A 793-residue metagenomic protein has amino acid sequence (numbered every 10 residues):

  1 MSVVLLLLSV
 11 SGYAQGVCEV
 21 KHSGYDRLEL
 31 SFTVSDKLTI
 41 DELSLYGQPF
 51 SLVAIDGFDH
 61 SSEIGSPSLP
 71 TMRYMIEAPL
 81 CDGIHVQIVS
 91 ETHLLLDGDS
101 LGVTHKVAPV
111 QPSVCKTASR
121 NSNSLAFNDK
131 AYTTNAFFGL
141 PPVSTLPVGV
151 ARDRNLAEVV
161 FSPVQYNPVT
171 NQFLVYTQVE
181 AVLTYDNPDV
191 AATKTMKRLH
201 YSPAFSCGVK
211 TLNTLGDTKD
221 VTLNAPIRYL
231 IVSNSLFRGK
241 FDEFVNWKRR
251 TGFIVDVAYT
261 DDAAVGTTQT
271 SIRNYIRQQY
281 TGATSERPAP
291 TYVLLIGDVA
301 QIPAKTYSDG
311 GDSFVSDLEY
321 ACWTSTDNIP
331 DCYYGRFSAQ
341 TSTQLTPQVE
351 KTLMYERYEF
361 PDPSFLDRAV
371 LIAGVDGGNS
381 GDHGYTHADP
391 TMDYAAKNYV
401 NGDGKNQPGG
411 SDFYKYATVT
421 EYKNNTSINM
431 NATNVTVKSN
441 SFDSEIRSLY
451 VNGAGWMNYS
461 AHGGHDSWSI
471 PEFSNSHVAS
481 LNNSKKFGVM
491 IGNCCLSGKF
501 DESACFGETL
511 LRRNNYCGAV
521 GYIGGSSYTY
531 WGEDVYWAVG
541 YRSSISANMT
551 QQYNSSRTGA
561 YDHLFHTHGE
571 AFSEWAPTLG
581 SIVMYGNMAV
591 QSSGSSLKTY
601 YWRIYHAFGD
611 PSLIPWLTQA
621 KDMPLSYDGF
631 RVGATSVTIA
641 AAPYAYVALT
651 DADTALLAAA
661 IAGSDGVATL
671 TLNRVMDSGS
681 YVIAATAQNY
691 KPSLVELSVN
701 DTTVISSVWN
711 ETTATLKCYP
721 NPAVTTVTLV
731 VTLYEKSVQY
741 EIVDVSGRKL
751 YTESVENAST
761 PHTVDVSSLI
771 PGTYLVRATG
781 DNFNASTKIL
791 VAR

Functional and structural regions predicted by a protein language model:
M1, V10, A14, E711-Y719 (+1 more regions): C-terminal outer-membrane/trafficking sorting elements
Q15-D701: Cysteine-dependent hydrolase recognition
R513-N515, S707-E711: Short, conserved catalytic or adaptor-binding loops enriched in Gly and charged residues
T638, Y646-A648, A684, S707 (+3 more regions): Residue-level detector of beta-strand face positions
V675-M676, S680-A684, N710-T712, S768-P771: Short, surface-exposed secondary-structure junctions/capping segments
E696-T702, K788-R793: Short beta-strand edge segments in extracellular beta-sheet folds
